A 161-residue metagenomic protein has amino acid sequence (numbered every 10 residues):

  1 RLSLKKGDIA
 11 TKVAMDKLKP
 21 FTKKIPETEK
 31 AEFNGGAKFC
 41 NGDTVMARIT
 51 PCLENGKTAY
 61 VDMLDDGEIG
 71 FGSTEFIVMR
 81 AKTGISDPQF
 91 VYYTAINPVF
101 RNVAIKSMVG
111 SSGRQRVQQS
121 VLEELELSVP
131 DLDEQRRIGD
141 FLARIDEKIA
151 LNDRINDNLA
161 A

Functional and structural regions predicted by a protein language model:
R1-A47, C52-E54, Y60-V61: Sequence-specific dsDNA recognition surfaces
V13, T58, A104, V117: Short clusters of hydrophobic/aromatic residues that line enzyme substrate/ligand-binding pockets
M15, A81, L127: Active-site donor-binding loop signature of nucleotide-sugar glycosyltransferases
G36-A37, N41-N97, G110: A short beta-sheet element
I49, L53, P98-V99, I145-I149 (+1 more regions): A generic secondary-structure signal for well-formed alpha-helical elements
E68-I77, V109-G139: A short glycine-rich beta-alpha junction/loop motif
V91, V121-A160: Amphipathic alpha-helical segments
I96-R101, I105-M108, E126-S128: Well-ordered mid-protein domain cores that form the structural environment of catalytic cofactors
